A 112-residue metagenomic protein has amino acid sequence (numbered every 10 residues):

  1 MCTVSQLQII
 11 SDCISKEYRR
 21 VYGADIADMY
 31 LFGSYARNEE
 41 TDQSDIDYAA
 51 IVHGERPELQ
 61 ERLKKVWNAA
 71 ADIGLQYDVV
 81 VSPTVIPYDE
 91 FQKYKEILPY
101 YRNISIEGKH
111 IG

Functional and structural regions predicted by a protein language model:
M1-D25, R37-D42, H53-G112: Catalytic core of pol beta-like nucleotidyltransferases
A27-Y35: Short gly/ser-rich loop at a beta-strand->alpha-helix junction or flexible surface loop bordering the NTP-binding
I46-A50: Short beta-strand->loop micro-motif that forms the acidic, two-metal-ion catalytic signature in nucleotide-processing
